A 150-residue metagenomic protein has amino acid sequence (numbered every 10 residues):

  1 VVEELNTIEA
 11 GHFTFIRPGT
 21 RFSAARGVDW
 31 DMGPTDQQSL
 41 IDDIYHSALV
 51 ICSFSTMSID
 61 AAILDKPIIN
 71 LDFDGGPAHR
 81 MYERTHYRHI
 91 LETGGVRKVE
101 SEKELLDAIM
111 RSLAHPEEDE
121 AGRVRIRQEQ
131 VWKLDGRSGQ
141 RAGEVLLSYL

Functional and structural regions predicted by a protein language model:
V1-E9, Y82-Y87: Short, aromatic/basic amphipathic alpha-helical patches
E4-I59, V124: Donor nucleotide-activated moiety binding/catalytic core segment of transferases that use nucleotide-activated donors
T35, S39, S101, L134 (+1 more regions): Soluble or luminal CAZymes and related metallo-dependent hydrolases
I41-I44, V96, G143: Generic hydrophobic alpha-helical scaffold/packing signal
D42, K103-D107, R141: An acidic, carboxylate-rich microenvironment
T56-K133: Catalytic binding pocket for nucleotide-activated donors in carbohydrate/polymer assembly enzymes
D135-L150: C-terminal alpha-helical cap of glycosyltransferases
